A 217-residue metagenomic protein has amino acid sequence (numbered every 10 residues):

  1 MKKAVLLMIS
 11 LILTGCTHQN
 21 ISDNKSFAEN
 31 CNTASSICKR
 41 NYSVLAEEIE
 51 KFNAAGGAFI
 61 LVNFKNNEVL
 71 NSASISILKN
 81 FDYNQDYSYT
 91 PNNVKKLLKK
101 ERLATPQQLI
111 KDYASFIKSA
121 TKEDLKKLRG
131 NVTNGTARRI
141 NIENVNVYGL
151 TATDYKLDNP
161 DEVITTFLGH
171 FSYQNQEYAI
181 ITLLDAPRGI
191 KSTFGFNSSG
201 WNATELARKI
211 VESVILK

Functional and structural regions predicted by a protein language model:
M1-A4: Positively charged n-region of N-terminal signal peptides that target proteins for export
S10-L11, S76: Short, linear, compositionally biased motifs with a strong N-terminal bias
T14-G15: C-terminal motif of bacterial Sec signal peptides marking the signal peptidase cleavage site
N20-C31: Short, low-complexity, disordered segments immediately C-terminal to signal peptides in bacterial exported proteins
S36-K39, V44-L184, S199: Beta-lactam-recognizing serine transpeptidase/beta-lactamase-like catalytic domain environment
A186-N202: A short acidic/glycine-rich loop-to-helix N-cap element
S198-K217: Short, gly/Ser/Thr-rich active-site loops of penicillin-recognizing serine hydrolases
